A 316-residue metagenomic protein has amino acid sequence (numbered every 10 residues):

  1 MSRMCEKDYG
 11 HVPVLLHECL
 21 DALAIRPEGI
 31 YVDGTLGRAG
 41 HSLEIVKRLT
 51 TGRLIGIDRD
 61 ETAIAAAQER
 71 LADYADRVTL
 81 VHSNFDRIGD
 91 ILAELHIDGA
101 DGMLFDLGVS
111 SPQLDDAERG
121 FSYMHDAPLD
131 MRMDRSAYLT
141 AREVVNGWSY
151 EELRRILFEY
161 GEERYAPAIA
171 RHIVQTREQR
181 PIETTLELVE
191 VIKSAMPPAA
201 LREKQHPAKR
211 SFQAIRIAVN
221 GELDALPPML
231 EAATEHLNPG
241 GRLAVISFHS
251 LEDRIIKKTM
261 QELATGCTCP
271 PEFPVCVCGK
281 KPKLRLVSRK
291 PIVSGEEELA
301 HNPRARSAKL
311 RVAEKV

Functional and structural regions predicted by a protein language model:
M1-V316: S-adenosyl-L-methionine-dependent methyltransferase catalytic core, i.e., the SAM/SAH-binding region
